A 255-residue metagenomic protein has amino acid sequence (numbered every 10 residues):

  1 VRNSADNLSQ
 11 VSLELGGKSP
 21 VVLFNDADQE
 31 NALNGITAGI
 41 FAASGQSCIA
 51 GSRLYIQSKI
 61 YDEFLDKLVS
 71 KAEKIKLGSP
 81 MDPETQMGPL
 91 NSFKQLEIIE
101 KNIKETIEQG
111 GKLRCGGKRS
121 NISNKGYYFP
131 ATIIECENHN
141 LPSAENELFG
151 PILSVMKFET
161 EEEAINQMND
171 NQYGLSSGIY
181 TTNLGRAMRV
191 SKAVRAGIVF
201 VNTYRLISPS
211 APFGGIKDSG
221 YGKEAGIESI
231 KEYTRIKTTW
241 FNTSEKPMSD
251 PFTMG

Functional and structural regions predicted by a protein language model:
V1-N138, V201, M248-S249, M254-G255: ALDH superfamily catalytic-core signature
V22, K76, I103, Q109 (+2 more regions): Conserved C-terminal structural/oligomerization subdomain of aldehyde/semialdehyde dehydrogenase
